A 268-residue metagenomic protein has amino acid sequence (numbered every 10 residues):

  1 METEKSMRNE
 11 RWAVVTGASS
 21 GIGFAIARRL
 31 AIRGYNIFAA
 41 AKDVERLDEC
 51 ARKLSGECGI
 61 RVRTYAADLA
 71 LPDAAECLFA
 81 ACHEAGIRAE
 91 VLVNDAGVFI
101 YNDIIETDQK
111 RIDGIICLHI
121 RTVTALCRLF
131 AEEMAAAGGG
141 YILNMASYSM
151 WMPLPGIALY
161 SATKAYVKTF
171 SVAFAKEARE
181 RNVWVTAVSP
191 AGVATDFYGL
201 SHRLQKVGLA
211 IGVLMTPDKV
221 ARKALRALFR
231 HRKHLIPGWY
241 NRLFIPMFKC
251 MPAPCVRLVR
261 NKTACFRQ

Functional and structural regions predicted by a protein language model:
W12, S19-S20: Conserved glycine-rich cofactor-binding loop
R33-C50: Conserved glycine-rich Rossmann-like NAD(P)H-binding loop of the short-chain dehydrogenase/reductase
D95-I100: Conserved NAD(P)H cofactor-binding loop of Rossmann-fold oxidoreductase domains
D103-I104, D108-I116: Substrate-binding pocket helix/loop in short-chain dehydrogenase/reductase
C127, T163: Active-site helix of classical SDR
S147: Residue(s) in the substrate-gating loop at a strand-loop-helix junction that position the organic substrate next
E177-Y240: SDR active-site lid
